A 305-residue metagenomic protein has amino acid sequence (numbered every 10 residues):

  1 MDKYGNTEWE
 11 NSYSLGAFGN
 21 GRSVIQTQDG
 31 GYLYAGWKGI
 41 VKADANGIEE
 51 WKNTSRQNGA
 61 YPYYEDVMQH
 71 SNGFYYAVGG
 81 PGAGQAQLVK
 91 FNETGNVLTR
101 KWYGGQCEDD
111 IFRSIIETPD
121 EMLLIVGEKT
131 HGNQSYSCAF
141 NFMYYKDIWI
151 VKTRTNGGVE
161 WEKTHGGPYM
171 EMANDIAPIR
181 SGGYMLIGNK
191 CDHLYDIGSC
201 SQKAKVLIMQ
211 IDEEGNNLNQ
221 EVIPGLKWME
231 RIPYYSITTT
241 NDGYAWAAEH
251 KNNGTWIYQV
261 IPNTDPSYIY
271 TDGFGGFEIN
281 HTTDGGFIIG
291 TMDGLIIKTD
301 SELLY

Functional and structural regions predicted by a protein language model:
M1-Y305: A sequence-level/structural motif corresponding to short, flexible coil/turn segments enriched in small polar residues
